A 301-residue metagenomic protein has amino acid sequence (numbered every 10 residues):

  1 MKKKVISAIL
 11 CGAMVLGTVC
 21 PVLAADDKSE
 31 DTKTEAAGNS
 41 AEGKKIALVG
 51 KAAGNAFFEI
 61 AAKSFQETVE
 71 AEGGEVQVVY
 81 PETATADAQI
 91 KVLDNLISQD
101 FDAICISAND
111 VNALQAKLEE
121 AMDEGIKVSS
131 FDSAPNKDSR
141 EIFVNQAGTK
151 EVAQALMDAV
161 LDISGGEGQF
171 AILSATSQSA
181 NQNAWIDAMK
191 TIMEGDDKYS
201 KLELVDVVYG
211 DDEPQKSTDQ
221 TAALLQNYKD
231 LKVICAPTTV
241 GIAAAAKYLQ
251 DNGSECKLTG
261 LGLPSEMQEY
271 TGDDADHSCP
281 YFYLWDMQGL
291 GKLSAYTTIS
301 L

Functional and structural regions predicted by a protein language model:
K2-V5, I9, M14, L23-L301: A residue-level marker of the well-folded mature domains of exported/periplasmic proteins
